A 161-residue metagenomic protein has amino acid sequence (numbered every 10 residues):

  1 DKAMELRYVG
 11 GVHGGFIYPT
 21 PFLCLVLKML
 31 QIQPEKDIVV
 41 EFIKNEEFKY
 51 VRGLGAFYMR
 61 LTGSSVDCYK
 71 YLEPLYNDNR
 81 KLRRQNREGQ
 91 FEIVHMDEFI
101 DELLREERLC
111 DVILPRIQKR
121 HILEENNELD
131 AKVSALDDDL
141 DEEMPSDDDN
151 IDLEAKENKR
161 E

Functional and structural regions predicted by a protein language model:
D1-E46, L72, R83-R87, F91-K119 (+1 more regions): Extended alpha-helical interaction segments
K36, G53-Y58, K70-E73: Non-catalytic amphipathic alpha-helical adaptor/oligomerization segments
N45-F48, N77-D78: Short coil turns that connect the paired helices of HEAT/ARM alpha-solenoid repeats
F48-S64: Elongated alpha-helical scaffolds
R60, G89, S134-A135: Short C-terminal domain-edge/linker segments immediately following a structured domain
L61-R83: A eukaryotic "domain-to-IDR transition" signal
L82-N86, E128-A131: Short alpha-helix boundary/capping motifs
K119-E161: Eukaryotic intrinsically disordered, low-complexity regulatory tails and linkers enriched in charged/polar residues
